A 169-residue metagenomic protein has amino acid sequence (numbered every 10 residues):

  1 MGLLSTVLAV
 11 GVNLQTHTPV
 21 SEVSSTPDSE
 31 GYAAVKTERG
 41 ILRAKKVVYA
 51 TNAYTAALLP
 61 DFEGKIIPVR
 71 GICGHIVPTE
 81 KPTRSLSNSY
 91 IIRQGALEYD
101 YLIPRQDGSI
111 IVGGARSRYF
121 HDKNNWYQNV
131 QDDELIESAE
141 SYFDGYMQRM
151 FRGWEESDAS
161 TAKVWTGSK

Functional and structural regions predicted by a protein language model:
M1-K45: Helical element adjacent to the flavin cofactor pocket in flavoenzyme catalytic cores
G2, Y54-A56, I91: Internal mixed beta-strand/loop scaffold within catalytic domains of large alpha/beta enzymes
L14-T16, T37, Y49, V112 (+1 more regions): General beta-strand structural signal in soluble alpha/beta enzymes
T16, G31, R70-I72, E98: Residues that flank catalytic or metal-binding motifs in active/ligand-binding sites
S21, Y54, S117-Y119: Short, solvent-exposed loop/turn segments at secondary-structure junctions
T37-S85: Central helical "cap/lid" subdomain
D61, K65, E80-S168: Active-site lid/adjacent beta-loop-alpha segment flanking the redox-cofactor pocket in flavoenzymes
